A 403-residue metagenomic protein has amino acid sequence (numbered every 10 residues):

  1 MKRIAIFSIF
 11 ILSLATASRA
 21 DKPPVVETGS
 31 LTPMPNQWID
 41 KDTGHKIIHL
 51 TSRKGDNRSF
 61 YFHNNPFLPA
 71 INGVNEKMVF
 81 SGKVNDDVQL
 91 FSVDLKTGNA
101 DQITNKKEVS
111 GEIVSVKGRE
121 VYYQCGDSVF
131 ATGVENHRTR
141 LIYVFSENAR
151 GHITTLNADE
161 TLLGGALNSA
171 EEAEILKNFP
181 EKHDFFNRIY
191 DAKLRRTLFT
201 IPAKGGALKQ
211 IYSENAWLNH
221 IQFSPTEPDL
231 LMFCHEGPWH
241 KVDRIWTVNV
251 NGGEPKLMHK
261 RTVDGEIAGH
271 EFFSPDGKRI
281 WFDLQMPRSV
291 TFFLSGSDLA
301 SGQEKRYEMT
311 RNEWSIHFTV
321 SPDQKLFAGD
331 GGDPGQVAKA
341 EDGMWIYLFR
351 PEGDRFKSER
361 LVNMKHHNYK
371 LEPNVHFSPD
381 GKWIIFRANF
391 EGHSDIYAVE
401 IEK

Functional and structural regions predicted by a protein language model:
K22-I48, Y190-T197: Blade/loop signatures of beta-propeller domains
K22-S30, K83, G165-K193, C234-V242 (+3 more regions): Short, conserved, GDST-rich strand-edge loop motifs in beta-rich repeat architectures
W38-R58, V93-E108, V134-A149, I201-W217 (+4 more regions): Multi-bladed beta-propeller domains
D56, Y61-H63, N85-V129: Blade-loop segments of beta-propeller domains
M78-V79, V121, L162-L163, L230-L231 (+3 more regions): Hydrophobic beta-strand positions that form the internal "hydrophobic ladder" of WD40/Gbeta-like beta-propeller blades
N105-R196, Q210-S213: Asp-box/WD-like beta-propeller blade repeats and closely related beta-sheet repeat scaffolds
D283, R288-F293, E308-K357: Loop/turn-rich, solvent-exposed surfaces of beta-rich toroidal or solenoidal domains
E372-K403: Blade-level signature of beta-propeller repeat domains, shared across WD40, Kelch, NHL, RCC1 and BNR/Asp-box propellers
